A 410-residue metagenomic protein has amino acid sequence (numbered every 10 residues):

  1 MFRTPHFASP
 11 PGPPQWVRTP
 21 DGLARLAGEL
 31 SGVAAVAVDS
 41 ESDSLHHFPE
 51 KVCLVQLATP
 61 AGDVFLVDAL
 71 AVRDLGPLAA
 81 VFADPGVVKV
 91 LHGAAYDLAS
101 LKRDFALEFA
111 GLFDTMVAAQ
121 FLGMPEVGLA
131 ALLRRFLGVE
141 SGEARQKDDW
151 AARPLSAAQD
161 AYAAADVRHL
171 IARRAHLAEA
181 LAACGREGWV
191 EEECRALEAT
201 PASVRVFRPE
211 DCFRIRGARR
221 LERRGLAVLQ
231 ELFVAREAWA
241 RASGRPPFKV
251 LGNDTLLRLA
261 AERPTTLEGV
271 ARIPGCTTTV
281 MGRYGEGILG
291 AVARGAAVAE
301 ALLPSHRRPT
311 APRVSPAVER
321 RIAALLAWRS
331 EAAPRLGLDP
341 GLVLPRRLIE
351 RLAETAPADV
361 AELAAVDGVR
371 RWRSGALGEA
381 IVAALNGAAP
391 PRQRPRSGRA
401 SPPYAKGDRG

Functional and structural regions predicted by a protein language model:
M1-V36, S40: N-terminal accessory regions of nucleic-acid-interacting proteins
F7-W16, Q56, G62-I171, A175-A178 (+1 more regions): Active-site-proximal helix-loop-helix substrate-binding element of RNase H-like nuclease domains
T19, G93-A94, G252, P345: Helix N-cap/beta->alpha junction signal
A37, H46, L54-A58: Non-catalytic, usually N-terminal nucleic-acid engagement modules in DNA/RNA processing proteins
S40, H92-G93, L363: Flexible glycine-rich surface loops and low-complexity tracts that mediate binding to linear polymers
S42-P49: Single-stranded nucleic-acid-binding OB-fold domains
D43, V117-F121, A151, D254-R258 (+1 more regions): Conserved short loop/turn motifs at secondary-structure junctions
A157-A158, R173, L177-G410: Accessory DNA-binding and partner-docking regions appended to nucleic-acid-acting proteins, especially the terminal
